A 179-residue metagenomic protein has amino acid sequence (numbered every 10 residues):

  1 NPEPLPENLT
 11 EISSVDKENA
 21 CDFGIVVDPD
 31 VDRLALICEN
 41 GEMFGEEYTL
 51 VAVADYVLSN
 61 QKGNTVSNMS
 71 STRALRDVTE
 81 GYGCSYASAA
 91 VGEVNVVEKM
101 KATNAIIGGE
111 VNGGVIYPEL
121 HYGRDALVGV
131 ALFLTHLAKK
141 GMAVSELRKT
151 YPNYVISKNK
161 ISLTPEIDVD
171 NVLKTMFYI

Functional and structural regions predicted by a protein language model:
N1-K140, N153, F177: Phosphate-binding chemistry for phosphorylated carbohydrates and sugar-nucleotides
G141-I179: Catalytic-core signal marking the mid-to-C-terminal active-site face
